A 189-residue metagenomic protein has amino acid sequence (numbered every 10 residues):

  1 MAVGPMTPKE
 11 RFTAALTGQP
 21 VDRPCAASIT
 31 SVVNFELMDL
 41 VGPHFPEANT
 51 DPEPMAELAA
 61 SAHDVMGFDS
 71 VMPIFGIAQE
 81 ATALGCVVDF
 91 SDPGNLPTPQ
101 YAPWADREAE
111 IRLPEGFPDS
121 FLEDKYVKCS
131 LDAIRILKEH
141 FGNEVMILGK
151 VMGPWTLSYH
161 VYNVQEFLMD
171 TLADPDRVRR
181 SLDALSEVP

Functional and structural regions predicted by a protein language model:
M1-F90, D132, R180: N-terminal basic, low-complexity leaders that serve as flexible interaction/assembly modules and, when applicable, as
A83-V188: Active-site-proximal, glycine-rich beta->alpha crossover segments in alpha/beta enzymes that shape flexible
